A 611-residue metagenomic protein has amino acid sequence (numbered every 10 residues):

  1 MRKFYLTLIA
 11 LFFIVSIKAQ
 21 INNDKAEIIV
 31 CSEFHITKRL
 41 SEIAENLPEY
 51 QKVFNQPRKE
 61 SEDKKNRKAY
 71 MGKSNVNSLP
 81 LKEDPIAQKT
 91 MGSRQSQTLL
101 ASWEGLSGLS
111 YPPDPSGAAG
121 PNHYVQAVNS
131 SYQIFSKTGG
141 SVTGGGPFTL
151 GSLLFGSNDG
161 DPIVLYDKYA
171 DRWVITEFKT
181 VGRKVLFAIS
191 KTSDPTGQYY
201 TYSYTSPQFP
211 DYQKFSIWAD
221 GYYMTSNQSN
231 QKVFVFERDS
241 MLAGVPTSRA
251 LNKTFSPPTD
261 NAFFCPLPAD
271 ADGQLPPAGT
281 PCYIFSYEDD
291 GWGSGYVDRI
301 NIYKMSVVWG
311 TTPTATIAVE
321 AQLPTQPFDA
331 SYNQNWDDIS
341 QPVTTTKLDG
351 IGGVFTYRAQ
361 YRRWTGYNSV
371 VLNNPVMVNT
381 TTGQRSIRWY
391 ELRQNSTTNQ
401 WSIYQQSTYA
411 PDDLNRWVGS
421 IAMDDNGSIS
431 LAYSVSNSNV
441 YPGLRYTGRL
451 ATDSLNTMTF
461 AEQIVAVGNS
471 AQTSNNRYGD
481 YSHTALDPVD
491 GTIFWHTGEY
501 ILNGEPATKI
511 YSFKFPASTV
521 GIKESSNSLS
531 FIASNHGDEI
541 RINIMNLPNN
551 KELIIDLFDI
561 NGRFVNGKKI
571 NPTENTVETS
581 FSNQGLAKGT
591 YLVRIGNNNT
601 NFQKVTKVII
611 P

Functional and structural regions predicted by a protein language model:
M1-N23, I522, F602-V605, I610-P611: Bacterial Sec-dependent N-terminal signal peptides
Q20-S518: C-terminal PAP-associated
S130, K551-I554: Short beta-strand/loop motifs in extracellular/secreted proteins, especially within beta-sandwich accessory domains
F515-P548, R563: Residue-level detector of functionally pivotal "anchor" positions at catalytic/ligand-binding pockets or at interdomain
I542, G567, P572, K588-P611: C-terminal tail/sorting-segment detector
P548-N549, N583-K588: Surface-exposed, short loops/turns at beta-strand junctions within beta-sandwich domains
F558-V565, Y591: Short, glycine-anchored, charge-dense loop/turn motifs used at functional sites
V577-N583: Exposed aromatic-hydrophobic patches
